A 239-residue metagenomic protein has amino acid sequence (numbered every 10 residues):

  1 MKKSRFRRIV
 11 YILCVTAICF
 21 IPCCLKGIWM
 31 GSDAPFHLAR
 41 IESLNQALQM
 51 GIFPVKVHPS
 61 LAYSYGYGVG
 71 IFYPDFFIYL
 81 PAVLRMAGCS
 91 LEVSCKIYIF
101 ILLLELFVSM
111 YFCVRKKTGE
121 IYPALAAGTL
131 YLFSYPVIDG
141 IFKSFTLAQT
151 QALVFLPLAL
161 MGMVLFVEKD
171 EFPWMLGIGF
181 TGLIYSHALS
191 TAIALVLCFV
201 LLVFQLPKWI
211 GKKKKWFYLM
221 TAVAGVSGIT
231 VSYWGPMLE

Functional and structural regions predicted by a protein language model:
M1-E239: Membrane-embedded transmembrane-helix bundle of lipid-linked glycan/lipid transferases
